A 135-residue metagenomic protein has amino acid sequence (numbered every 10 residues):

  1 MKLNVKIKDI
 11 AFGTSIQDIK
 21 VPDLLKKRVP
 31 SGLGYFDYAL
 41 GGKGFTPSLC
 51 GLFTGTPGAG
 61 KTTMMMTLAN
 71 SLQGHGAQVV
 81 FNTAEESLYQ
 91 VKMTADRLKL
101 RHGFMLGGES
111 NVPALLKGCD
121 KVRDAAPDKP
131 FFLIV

Functional and structural regions predicted by a protein language model:
K2-R101, L116-P127: The Walker A/P-loop phosphate-binding site
L106-V135: Phosphate-binding/switch loop-helix module in NTP-utilizing enzymes
